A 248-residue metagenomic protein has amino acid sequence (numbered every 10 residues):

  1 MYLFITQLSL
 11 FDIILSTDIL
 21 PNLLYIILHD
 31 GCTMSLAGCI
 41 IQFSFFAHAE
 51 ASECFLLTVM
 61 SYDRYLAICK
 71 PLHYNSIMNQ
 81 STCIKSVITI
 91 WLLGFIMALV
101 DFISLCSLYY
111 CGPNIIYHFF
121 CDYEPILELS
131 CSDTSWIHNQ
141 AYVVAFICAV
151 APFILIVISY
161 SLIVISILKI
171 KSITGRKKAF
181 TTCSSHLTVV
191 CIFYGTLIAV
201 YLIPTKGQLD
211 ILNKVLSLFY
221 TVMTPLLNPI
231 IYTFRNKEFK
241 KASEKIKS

Functional and structural regions predicted by a protein language model:
M1-S248: Transmembrane helical core of 7TM receptor-like proteins
